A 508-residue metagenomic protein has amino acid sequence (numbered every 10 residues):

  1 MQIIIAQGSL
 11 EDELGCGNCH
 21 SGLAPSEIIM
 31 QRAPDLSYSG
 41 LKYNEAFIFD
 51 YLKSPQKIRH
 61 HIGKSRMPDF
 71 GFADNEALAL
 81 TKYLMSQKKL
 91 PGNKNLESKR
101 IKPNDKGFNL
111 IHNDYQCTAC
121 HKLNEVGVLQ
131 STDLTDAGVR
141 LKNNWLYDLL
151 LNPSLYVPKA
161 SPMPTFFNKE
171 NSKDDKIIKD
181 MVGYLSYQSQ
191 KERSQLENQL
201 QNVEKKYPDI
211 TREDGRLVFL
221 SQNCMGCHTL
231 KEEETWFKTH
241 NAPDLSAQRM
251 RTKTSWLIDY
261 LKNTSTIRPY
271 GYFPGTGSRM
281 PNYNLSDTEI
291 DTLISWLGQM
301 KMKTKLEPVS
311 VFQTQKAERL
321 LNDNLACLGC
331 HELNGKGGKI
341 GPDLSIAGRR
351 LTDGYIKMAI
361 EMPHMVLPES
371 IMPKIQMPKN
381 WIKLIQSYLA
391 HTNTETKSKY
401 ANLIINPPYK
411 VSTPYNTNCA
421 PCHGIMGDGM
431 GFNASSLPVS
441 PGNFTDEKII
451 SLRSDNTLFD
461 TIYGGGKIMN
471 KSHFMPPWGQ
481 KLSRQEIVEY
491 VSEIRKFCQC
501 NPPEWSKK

Functional and structural regions predicted by a protein language model:
M1, I29-S39, K53-L84, G92-K99 (+13 more regions): Axial heme c-ligation environment in periplasmic c-type cytochrome domains
Q2-S21, R100-L123, Y207-K231, S310-L333 (+3 more regions): Sequence/structural segment immediately N-terminal to covalent heme-attachment motifs in c-type and related
A6-S9, Y43, F47, A79 (+19 more regions): Extracytoplasmic/secreted proteins, especially bacterial periplasmic and envelope-associated proteins
S9-D12, S21-D50, D69-F72, N124-L149 (+7 more regions): Gly/Gly-Pro-rich "capping" loops immediately C-terminal to redox-active cysteine motifs in periplasmic/lumenal
E11, Y51, Y83, I111 (+10 more regions): Conserved hydrophobic/aromatic "anchor" residues that stabilize well-ordered secondary structure elements
D12-E13, A24-P25, M85-L90, V126 (+3 more regions): Hydrophobic/aromatic interaction determinants used to assemble and anchor large protein complexes
H20, H121, L150, H228 (+8 more regions): Protein kinase-like catalytic domain
Q299: Acidic-aromatic/histidine active-site loop/patch
